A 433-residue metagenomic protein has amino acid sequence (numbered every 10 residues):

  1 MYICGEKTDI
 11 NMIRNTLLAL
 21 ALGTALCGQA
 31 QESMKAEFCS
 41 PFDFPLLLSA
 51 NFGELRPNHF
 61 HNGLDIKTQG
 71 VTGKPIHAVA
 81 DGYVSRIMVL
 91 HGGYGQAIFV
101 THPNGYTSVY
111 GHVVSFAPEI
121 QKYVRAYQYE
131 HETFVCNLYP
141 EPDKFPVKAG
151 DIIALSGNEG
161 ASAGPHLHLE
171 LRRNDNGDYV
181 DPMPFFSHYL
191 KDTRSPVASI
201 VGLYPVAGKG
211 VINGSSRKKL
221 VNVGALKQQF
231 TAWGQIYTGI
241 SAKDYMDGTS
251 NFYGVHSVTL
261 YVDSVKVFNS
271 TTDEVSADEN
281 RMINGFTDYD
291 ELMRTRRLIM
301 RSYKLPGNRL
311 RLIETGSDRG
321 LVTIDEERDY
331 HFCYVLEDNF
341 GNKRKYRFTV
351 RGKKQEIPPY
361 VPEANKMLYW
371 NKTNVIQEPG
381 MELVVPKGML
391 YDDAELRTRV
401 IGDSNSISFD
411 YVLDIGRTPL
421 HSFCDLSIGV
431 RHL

Functional and structural regions predicted by a protein language model:
A19-Q29: Hydrophobic h-region of N-terminal signal peptides that target proteins for export in Gram-negative bacteria
A30-S108, V114-E119, F134-D143, K148-A149 (+3 more regions): Surface-exposed, glycine-biased beta-strand/turn segments
T107-P142, R217-Q228, G254, Y261-T323: Exoplasmic/lumenal beta-rich domain surfaces
G239-K243, P386-G388, D425-R431: Short edge beta-strand/loop segments characteristic of extracellular beta-sandwich folds
N251-H256, L433: Short coil-to-beta strand junction motifs in C2/discoidin
T323-D329: Surface-exposed, short loops/turns at beta-strand junctions within beta-sandwich domains
H331, N339-P362: Short beta-strand elements
I357-Y369, R399-L433: Proteolytic processing hotspots in large secreted/extracellular or virion-associated proteins and select intracellular
